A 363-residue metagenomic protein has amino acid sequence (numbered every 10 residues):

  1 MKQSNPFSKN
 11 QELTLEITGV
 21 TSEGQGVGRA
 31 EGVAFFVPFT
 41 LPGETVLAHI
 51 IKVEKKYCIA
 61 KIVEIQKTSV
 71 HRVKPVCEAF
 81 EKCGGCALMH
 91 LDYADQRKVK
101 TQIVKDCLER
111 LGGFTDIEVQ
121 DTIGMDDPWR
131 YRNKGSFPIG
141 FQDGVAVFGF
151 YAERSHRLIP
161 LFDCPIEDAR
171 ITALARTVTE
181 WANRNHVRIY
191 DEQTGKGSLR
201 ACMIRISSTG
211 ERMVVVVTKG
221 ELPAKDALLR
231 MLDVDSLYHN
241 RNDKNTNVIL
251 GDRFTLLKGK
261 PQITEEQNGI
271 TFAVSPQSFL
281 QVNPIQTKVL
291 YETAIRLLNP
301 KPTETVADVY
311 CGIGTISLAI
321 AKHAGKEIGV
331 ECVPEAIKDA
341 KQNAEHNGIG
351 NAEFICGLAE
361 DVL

Functional and structural regions predicted by a protein language model:
M1-T255, Q267, N299-T303: SAM-dependent transferase fold signal centered on methyltransferase-like domains, encompassing both Class I
K2-T14, S22, L222-L363: Rossmann-like S-adenosyl-L-methionine
